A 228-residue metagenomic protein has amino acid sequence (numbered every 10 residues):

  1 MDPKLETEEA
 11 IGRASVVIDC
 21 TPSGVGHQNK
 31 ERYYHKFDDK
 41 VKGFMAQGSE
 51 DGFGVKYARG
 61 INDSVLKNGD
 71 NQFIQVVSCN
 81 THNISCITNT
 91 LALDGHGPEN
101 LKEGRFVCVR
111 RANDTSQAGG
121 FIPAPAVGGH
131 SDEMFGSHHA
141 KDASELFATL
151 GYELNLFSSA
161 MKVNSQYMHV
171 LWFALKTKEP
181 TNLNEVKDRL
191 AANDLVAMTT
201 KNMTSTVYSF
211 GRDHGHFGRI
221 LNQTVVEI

Functional and structural regions predicted by a protein language model:
M1, N100-I228: C-terminal substrate-binding/catalytic lobe of Rossmann-fold NAD(P)-dependent oxidoreductases
M1-T115: N-terminal Rossmann-like NAD(P) cofactor-binding subdomain of oxidoreductases, focused on the glycine-rich
